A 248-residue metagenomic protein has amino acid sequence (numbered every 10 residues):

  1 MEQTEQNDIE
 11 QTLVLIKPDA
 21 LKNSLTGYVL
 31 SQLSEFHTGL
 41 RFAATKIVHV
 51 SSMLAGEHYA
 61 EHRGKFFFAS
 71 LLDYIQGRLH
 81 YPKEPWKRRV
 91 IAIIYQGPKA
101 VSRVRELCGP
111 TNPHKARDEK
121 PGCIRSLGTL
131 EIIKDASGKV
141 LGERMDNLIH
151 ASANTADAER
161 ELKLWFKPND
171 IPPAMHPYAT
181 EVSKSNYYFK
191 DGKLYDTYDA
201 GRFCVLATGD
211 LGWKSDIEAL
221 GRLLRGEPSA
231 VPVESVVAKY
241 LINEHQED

Functional and structural regions predicted by a protein language model:
M1-D248: Non-catalytic terminal and connector segments of soluble metabolic enzymes
